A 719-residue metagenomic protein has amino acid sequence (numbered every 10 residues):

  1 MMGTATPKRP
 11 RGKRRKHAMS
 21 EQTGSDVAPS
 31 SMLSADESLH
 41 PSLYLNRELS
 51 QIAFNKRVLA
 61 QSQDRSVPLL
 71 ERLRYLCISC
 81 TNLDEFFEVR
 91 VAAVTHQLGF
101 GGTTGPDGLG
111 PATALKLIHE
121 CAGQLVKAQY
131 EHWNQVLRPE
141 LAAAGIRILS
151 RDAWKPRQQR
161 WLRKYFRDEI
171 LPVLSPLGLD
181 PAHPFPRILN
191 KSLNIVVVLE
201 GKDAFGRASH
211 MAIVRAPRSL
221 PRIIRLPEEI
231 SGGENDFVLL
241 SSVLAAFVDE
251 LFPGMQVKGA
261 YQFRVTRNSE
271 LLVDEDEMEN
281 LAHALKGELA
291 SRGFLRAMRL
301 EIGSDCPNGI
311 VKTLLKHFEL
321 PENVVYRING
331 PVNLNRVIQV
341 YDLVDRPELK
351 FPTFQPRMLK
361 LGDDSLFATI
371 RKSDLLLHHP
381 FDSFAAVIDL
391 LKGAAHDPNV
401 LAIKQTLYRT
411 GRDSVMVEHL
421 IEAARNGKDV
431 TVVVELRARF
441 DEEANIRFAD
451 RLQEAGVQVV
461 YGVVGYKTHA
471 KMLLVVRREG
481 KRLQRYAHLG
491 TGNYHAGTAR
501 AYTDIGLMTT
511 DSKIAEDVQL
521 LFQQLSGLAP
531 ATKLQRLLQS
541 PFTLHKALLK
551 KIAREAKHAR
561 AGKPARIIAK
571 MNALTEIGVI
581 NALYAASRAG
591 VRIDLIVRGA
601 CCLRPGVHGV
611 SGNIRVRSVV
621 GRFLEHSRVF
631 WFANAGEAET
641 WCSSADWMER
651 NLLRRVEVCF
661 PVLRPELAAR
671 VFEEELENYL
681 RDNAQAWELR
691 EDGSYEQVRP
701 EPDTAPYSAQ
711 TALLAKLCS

Functional and structural regions predicted by a protein language model:
G3-I567, A585-A589, G599-F623, S627-S719: N-terminal localization/anchoring segments of enzymes in phospholipid and broader phosphate metabolism
N572: Cofactor-pocket helix-loop regions in the catalytic cores of large enzyme subunits
R592-I596: Hydrophobic alpha/beta core scaffold segments
